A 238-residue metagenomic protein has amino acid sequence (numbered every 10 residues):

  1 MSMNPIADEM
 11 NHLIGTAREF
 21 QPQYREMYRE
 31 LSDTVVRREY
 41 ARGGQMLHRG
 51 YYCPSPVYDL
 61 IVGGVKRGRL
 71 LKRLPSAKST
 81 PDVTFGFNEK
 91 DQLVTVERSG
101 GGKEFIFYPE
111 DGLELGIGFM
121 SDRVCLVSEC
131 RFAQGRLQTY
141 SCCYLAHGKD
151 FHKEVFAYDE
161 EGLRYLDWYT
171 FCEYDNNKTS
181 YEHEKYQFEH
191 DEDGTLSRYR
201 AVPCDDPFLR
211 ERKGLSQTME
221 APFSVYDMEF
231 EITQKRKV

Functional and structural regions predicted by a protein language model:
M1-V238: Buried hydrophobic residues that stabilize the cores of well-folded domains
